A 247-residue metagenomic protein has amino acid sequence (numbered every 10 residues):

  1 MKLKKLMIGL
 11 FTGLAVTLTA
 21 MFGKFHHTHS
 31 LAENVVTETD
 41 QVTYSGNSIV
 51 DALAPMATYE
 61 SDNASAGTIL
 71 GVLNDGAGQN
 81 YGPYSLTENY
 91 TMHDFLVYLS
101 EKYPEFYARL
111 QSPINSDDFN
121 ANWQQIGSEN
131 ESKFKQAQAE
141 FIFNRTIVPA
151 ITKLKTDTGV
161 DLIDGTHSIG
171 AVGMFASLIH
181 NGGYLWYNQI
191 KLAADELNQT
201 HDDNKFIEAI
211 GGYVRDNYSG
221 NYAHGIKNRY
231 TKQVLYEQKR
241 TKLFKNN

Functional and structural regions predicted by a protein language model:
K2-H26: Sec-dependent N-terminal signal peptides of Gram-positive bacterial secreted proteins and lipoproteins
K5, F22-V160, G165, G170-N247: Cell-wall polysaccharide-cleaving catalytic domain and substrate-binding groove, primarily in peptidoglycan/chitin
